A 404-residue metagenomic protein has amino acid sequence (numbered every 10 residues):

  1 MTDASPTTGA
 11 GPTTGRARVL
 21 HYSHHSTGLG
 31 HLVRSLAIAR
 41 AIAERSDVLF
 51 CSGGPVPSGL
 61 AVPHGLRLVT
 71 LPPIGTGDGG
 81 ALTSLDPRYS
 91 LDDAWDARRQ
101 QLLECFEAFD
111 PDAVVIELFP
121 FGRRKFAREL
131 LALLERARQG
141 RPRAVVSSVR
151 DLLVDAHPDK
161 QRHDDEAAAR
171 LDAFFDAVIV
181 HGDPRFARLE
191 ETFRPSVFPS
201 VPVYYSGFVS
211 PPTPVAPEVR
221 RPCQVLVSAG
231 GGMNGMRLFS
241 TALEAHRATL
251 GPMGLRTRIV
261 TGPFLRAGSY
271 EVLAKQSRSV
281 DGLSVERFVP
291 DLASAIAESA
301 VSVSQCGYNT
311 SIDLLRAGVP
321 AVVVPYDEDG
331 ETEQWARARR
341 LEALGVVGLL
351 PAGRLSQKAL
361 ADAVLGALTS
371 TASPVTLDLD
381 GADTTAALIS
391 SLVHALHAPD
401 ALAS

Functional and structural regions predicted by a protein language model:
T2-P6, D362-S404: C-terminal amphipathic helix plus adjacent low-complexity, charged tail appended to glycosyltransferase catalytic
G9, G15-A17, A41-D93, A97-R99 (+2 more regions): Conserved nucleotide-sugar phosphate-binding/catalytic loop shared by glycosyltransferases and other
T13, A39, D183, F193-R194 (+2 more regions): Donor-nucleotide binding loops and adjacent catalytic segments primarily of GT-B fold Leloir glycosyltransferases
T14-G28, I116-L118: Nucleotide-activated donor-dependent transferases that construct or modify glycoconjugates
H21-L36, G235-M236: A short, glycine/small-residue-rich beta-strand->loop->alpha-helix junction that serves as a flexible
G54-P55, D291-W335: A donor-sugar binding/catalytic signature common to diverse glycosyltransferases and related nucleotide-sugar
L102-K125: Short N-terminal targeting/anchoring amphipathic segment
L133-Y205: Active-site-proximal region of nucleotide-activated glycan assembly enzymes, centered on histidine/acidic-rich loops
